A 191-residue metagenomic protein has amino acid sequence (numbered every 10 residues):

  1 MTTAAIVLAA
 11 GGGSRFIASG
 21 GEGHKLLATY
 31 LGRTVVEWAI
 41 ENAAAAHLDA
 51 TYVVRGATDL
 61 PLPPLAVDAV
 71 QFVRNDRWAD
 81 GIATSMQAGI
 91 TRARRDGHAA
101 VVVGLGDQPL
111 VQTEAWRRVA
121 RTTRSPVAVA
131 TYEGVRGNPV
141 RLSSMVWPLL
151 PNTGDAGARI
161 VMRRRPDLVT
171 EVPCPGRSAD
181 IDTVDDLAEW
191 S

Functional and structural regions predicted by a protein language model:
M1, A5, P148, T153-S191: Conserved alpha/beta core of the MobA/IspD/sugar-nucleotide pyrophosphorylase nucleotidyltransferase superfamily
T2-R136, S144, L149, P166-P175: Nucleotide and nucleotide-moiety/phosphate-recognizing core
N138-L142, A179-I181: Short glycine- and hydrophobic/aromatic-rich loop-to-beta-strand nucleating segment in the catalytic cores
